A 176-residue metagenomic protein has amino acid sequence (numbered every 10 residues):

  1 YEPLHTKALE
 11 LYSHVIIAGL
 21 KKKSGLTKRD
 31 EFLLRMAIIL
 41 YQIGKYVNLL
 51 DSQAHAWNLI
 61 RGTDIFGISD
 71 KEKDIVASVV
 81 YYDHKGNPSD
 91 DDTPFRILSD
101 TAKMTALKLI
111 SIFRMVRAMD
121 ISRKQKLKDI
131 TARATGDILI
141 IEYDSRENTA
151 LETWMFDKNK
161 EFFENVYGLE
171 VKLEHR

Functional and structural regions predicted by a protein language model:
H5, L11-A132: Divalent metal-dependent catalytic cores for phosphoryl transfer on phosphate-bearing substrates
S122-L173: Low-complexity, glycine/alanine/valine/leucine- and proline-rich hydrophobic stretches
R176: Substrate-binding beta-hairpin/strand module that engages nucleic acids
